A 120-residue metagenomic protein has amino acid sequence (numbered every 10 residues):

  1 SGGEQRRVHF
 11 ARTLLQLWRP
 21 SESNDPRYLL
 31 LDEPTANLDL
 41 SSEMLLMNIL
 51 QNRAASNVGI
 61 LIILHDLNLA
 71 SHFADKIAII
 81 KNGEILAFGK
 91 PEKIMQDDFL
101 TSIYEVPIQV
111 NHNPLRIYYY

Functional and structural regions predicted by a protein language model:
Q5-Y28: GG-anchored amphipathic helix commonly corresponding to the ABC/SMC/Rad50 NBD signature/C-loop
R19, E43-S56: Helical segment within the ABC ATPase nucleotide-binding domain
L29-E33: Catalytic Walker B motif of ABC-type/P-loop ATPase nucleotide-binding domains
L64-H65: H-loop/switch region of ABC-family ATPase nucleotide-binding domains
A70-H72: A short, surface-exposed alpha-helical micro-motif characterized by mixed small hydrophobic and charged/polar residues
F88-G89: ABC ATPase "signature
T101-Y120: ABC ATPase nucleotide-binding domains
